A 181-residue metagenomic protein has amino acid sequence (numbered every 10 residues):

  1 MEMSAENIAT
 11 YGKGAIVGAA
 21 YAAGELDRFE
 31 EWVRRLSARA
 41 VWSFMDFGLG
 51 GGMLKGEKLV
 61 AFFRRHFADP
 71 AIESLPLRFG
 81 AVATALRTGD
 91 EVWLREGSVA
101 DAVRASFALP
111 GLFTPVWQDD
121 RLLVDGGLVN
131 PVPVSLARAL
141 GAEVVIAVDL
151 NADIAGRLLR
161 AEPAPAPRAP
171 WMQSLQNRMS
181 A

Functional and structural regions predicted by a protein language model:
M1-I8: Helix-rich "cap/lid" substructures immediately adjacent to catalytic or cofactor-binding pockets
N7, Q118-V124: Short pre-catalytic strand/loop immediately N-terminal to key active-site residues, enriched for Gly-Thr
G12-K13, L128: Active-site loop->helix "elbow" adjoining a glycine-rich segment at hydrolase catalytic centers
K13-A23: Short glycine-enriched nucleophile-adjacent loop and the immediately C-terminal alpha-helix near the catalytic center
L26-F62, T84-S98, G127-A181: Non-catalytic peripheral regions of patatin-like phospholipases
V41, F67-R78: A short alpha-helix-loop-beta-strand transition element characteristic of N-terminal alpha/beta dinucleotide-binding
R64, D101-P115, G126-V134: Active-site glycine-rich loop that binds ribose-phosphate moieties when present
F79-T84, T114: Short beta-strand scaffold segments in enzyme catalytic cores
